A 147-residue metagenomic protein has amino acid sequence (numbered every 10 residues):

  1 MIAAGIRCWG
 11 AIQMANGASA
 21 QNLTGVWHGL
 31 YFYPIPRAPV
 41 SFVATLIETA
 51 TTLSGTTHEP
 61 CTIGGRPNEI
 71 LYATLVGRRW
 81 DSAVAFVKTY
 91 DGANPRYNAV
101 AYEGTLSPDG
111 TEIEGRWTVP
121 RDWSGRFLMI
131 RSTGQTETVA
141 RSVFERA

Functional and structural regions predicted by a protein language model:
M1-Q13: N-terminal amphipathic/basic-hydrophobic helices that include classical n-h-c signal peptides and signal-anchor
I12-A147: Central antiparallel beta-sheet cores of small beta-barrel/beta-sandwich binding domains
